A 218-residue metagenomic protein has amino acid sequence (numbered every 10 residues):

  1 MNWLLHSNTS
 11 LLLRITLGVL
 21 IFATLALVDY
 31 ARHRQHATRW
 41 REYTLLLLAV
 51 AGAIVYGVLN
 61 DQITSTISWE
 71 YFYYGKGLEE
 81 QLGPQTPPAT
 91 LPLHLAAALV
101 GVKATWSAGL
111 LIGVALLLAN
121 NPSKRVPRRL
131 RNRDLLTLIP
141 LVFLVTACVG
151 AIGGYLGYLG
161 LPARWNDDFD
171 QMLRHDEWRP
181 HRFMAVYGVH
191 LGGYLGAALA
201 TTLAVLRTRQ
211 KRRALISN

Functional and structural regions predicted by a protein language model:
N2-F22: Hydrophobic transmembrane alpha-helical segments in integral membrane proteins
L11-T16, P87-L110, D176-A200: Hydrophobic alpha-helical transmembrane segments
I15-D29, F143-G154: Hydrophobic core of alpha-helical transmembrane segments in multi-pass integral membrane proteins
L27-L45, I63-G75: Membrane-interface helix-loop junction between the first two transmembrane segments
Y30-E42, G113-P140, L206-N218: Cytoplasmic juxtamembrane regions at transmembrane-helix boundaries
L48-Q62, L136-G160: Hydrophobic alpha-helical membrane-insertion segments
Y71-G75, G150-L173: Juxtamembrane non-transmembrane "cap" segments at the membrane-aqueous interface of multi-pass membrane proteins
Y71-L93: Perimembrane loop-to-helix junctions flanking transmembrane segments
